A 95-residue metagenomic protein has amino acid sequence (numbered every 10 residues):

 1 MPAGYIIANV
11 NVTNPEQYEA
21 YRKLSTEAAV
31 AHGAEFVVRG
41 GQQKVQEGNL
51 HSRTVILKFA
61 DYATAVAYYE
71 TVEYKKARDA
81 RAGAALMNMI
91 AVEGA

Functional and structural regions predicted by a protein language model:
M1-T54, F59-E70, G83, E93-A95: Short S/T/G/P-rich N-terminal loop/turn motif that feeds into the first structured element of a domain
E73-A91: Short arginine-rich
